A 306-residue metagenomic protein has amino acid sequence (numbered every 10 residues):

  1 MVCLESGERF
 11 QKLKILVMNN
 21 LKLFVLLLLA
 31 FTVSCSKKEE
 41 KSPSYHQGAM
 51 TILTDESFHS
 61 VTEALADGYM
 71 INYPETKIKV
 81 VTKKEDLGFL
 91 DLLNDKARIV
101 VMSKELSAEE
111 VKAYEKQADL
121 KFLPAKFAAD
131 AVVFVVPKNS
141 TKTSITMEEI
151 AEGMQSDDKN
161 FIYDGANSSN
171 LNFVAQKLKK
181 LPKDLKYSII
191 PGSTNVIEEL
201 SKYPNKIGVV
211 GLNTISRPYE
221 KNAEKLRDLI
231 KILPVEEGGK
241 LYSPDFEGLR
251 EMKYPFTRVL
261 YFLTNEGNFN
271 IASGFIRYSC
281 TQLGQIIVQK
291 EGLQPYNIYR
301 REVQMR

Functional and structural regions predicted by a protein language model:
M1-E5, S44, K84, D91 (+1 more regions): Compositionally biased, low-complexity repeat tracts
M1-I52: Bacterial Sec-dependent N-terminal signal peptides
F24-L26, I78, E85, S243 (+1 more regions): Generic hydrophobic-segment detector
C35-Y73, L93, F122-D130, V135-R306: Exported/periplasmic ABC-transporter solute-binding proteins
L53, K79, R98-V101: Short, conserved beta-strand segments within well-ordered enzyme catalytic domains that often line or immediately flank
P74-L90: Central regulatory/effector-binding core of bacterial HTH transcription factors
D86-Q117: Pocket-flanking alpha-helical
